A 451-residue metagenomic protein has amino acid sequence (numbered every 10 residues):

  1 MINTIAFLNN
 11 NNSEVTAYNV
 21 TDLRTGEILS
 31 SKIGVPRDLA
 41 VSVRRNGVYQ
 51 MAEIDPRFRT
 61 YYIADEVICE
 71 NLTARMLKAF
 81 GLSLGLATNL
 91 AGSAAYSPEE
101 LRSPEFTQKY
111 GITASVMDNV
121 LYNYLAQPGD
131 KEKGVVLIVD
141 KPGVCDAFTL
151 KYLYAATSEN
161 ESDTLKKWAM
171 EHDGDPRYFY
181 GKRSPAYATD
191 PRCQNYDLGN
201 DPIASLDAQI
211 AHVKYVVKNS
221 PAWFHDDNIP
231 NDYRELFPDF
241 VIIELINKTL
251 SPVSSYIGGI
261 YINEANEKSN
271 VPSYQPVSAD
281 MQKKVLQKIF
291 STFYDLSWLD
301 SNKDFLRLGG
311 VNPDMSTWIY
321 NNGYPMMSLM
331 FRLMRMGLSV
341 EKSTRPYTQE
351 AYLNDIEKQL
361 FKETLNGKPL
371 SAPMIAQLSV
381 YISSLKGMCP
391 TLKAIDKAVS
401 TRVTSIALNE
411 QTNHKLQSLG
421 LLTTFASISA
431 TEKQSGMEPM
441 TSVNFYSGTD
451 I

Functional and structural regions predicted by a protein language model:
M1-S83, A87, G111-I112, Y122-L125 (+1 more regions): Metzincin-family zinc-dependent endopeptidase catalytic domain
G92-I451: Conserved catalytic/binding loops enriched for acidic/polar residues
